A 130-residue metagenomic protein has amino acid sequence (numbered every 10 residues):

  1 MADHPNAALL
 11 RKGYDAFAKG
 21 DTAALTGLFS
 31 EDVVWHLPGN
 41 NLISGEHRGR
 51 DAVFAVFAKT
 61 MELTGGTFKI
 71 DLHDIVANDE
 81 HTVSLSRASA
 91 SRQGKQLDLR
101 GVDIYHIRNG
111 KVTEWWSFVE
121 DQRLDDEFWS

Functional and structural regions predicted by a protein language model:
M1-E31, E127-S130: Short, low-complexity N-terminal intrinsically disordered segments enriched in polar/charged residues
L10-G13, A24-F29, V33, G49 (+4 more regions): Hydrophobic pocket/interface hotspot
F29, A88-A90, V119: Short beta-strand segments enriched in hydrophobic/aromatic residues within well-folded beta-rich domains
S30-E80: A solvent-exposed, acidic/Ser-Thr-rich amphipathic alpha-helical stretch
A55, E114-S130: Low-complexity, intrinsically disordered terminal/linker segments enriched in charged and Gly/Pro repeats
F68-I70, L97-D103: Short, surface-exposed coil-to-beta transition loops
N78-A88: A short hydrophobic beta-strand element
A90-Q96: Short, cysteine-centered beta-strand-loop-beta hairpins and adjacent loop/turn segments enriched in charged/polar
